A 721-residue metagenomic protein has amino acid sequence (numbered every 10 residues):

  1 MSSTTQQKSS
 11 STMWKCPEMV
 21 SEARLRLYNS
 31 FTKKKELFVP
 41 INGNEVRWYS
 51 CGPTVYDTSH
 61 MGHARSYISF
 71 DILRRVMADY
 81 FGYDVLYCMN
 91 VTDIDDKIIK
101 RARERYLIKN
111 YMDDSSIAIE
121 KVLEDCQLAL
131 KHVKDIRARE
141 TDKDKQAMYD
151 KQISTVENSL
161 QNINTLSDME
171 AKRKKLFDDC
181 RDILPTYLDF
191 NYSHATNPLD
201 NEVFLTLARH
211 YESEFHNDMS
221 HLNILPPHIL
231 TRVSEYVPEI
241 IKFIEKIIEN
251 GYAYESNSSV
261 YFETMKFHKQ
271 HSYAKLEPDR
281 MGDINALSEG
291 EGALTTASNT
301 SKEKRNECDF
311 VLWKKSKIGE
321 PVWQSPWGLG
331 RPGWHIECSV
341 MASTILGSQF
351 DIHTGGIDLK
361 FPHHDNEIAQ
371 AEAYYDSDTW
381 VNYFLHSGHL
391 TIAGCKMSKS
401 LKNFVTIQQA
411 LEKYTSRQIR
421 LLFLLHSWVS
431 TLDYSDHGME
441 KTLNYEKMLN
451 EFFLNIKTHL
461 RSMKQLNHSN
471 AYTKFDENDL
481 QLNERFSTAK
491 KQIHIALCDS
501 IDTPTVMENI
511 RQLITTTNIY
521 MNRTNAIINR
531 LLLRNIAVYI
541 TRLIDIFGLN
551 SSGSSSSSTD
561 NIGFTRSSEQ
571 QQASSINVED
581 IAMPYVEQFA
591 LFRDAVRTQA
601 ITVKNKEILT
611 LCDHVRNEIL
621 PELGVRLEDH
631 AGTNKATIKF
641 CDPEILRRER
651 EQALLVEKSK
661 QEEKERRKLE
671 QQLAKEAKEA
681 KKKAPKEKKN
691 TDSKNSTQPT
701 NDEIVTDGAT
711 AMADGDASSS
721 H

Functional and structural regions predicted by a protein language model:
M1-K35, I41, R101, Y187 (+2 more regions): Basic, alpha-helical terminal appendages of large translation-related enzymes
S2-Y254, S259, S301, F310 (+5 more regions): N-terminal Rossmann-like or analogous alpha/beta NTP/dinucleotide-binding catalytic cores that position adenine
T4-Y56, F70-D71, H210, E214-L225 (+1 more regions): Alpha-helical recognition segments enriched in aromatics with Gly/Pro capping that present substrate-recognition
C51, N191-P198, S316-Q324, K490-I493 (+2 more regions): Short glycine/proline-rich turn/loop motifs
G82-D84, C88, L230-T231, T431-M439 (+2 more regions): Short, surface-exposed loop/turn segments at secondary-structure junctions
G82-K97, S343-L359, L627-A631: Glycine-rich phosphate/pyrophosphate-binding loops and their adjacent beta-strand/loop elements at enzyme active sites
I136-T155, S159-I163, S167, A171-D178 (+5 more regions): Catalytic adenosine-cofactor/nucleotide-binding cores of aminoacyl-tRNA synthetases and other
L207, E239, F243, S256 (+8 more regions): Residue-level detector of well-ordered alpha-helical segments, enriched for hydrophobic/aromatic packing positions
